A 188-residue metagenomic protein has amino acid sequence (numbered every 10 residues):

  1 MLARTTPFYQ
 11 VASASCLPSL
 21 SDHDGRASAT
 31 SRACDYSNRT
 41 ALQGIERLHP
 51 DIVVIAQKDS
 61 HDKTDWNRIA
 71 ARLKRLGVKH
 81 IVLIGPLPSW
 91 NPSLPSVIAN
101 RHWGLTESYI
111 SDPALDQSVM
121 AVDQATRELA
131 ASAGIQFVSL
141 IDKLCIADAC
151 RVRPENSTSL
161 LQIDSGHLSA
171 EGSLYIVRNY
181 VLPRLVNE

Functional and structural regions predicted by a protein language model:
M1-E188: Extracellular glycan-modifying ectodomains
